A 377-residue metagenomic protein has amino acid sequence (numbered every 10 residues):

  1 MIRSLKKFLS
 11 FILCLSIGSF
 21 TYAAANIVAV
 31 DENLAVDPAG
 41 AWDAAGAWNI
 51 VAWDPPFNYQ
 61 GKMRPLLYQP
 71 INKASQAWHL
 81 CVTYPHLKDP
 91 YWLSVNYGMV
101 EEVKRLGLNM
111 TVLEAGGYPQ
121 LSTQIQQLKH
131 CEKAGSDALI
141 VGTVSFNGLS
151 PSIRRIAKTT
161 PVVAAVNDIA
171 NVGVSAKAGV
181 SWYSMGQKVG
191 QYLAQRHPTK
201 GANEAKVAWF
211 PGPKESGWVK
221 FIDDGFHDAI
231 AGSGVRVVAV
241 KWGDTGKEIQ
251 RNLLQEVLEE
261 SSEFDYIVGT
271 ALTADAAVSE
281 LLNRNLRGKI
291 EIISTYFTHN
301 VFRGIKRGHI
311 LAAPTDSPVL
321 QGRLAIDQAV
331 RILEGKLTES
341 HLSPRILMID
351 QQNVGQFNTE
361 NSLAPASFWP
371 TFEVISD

Functional and structural regions predicted by a protein language model:
A24-Q76, F210, L320-D377: Hinge/cleft segment of the Venus flytrap/periplasmic-binding protein
W53, F57-Q69, H79-G98, E102 (+6 more regions): Extracytoplasmic "Venus flytrap"
G61-L67, M110-G135, A239-E260, A274-A276: Structural motif
L80, M99, V189-V240, A329 (+1 more regions): An alpha-beta-alpha
Y91-L108, M185-V189, G217-R236, L253 (+2 more regions): Short, solvent-exposed amphipathic alpha-helices that sit in or adjacent to ligand/effector-binding or catalytic
A138-K158, F226, G243-G304: Hydrophobic alpha-helical
F146-S184, T298-L311: Flexible loop/hinge segments that line or gate small-molecule binding clefts
K177-E204, I249-R251, F297-V301, D316-E334: Hydrophobic alpha-helical segments within soluble ligand-binding/sensing domains
